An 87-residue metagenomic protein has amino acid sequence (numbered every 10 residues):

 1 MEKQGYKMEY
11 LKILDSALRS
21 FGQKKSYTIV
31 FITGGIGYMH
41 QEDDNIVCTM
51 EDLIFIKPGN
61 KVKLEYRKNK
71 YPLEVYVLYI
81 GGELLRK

Functional and structural regions predicted by a protein language model:
M1-K3: Extended, low-complexity intrinsically disordered regulatory tails enriched in acidic residues
G5-K87: N-terminal regulatory/effector-sensing and dimerization cores that precede helix-turn-helix DNA-binding domains
